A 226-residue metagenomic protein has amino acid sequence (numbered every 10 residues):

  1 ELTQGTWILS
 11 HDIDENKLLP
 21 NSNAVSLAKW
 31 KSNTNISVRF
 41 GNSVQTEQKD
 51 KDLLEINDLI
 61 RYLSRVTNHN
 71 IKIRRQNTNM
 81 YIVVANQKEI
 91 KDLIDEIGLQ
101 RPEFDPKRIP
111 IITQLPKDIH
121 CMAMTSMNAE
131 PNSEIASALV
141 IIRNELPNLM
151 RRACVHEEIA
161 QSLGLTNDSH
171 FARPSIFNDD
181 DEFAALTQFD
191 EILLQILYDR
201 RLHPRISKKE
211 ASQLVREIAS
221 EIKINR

Functional and structural regions predicted by a protein language model:
E1-K117, R201-R226: N-terminal low-structure segments adjacent to metalloprotease catalytic domains across cellular compartments
T3, N21, Q100-M150, T166-R226: Metalloprotease/metallohydrolase-associated module, dominated by Zn2+-dependent proteases
T46, D92, M150-R152, H170: Short acidic, gly/pro-rich beta-turn/loop elements at beta-sheet edges and active-site/ligand-binding grooves
L54, L149-M150, C154: Short, well-structured alpha-helical interface segments that form or flank functional binding sites
V66, S162-L163, L197: Generic structural signal for bulky hydrophobic/aromatic residues embedded in well-ordered secondary structure
A153-T166: Active-site recognition of the HExxH zinc-binding catalytic motif
